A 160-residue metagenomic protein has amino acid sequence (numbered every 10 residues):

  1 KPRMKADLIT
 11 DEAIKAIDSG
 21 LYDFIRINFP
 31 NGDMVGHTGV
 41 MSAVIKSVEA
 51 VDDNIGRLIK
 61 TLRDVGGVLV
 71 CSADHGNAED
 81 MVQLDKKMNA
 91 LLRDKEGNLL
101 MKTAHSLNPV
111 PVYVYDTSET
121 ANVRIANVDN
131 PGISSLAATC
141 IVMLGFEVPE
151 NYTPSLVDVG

Functional and structural regions predicted by a protein language model:
K1-G160: Feature captures the catalytic ectodomains and active-site-proximal regions of enzymes that hydrolyze or transfer
